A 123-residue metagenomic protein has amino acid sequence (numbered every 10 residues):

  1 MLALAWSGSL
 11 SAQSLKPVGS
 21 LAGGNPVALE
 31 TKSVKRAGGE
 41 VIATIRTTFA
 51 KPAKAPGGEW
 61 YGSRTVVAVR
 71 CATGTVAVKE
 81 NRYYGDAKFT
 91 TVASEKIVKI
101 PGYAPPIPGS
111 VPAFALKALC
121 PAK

Functional and structural regions predicted by a protein language model:
M1-A5: Bacterial N-terminal signal peptides
G8-K123: N-terminal secretory-pathway/extracellular module detecting exported/lumenal segments and adjacent signal-anchor/first
